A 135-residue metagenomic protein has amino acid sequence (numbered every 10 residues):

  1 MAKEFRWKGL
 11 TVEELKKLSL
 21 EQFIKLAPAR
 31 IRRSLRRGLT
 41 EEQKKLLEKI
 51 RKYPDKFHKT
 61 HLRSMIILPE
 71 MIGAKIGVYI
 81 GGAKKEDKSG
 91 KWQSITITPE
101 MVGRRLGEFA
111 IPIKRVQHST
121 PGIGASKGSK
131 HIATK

Functional and structural regions predicted by a protein language model:
A2-K135: Compact, Lys/Arg-rich rRNA/RNP-binding cores from ribosome-related proteins
